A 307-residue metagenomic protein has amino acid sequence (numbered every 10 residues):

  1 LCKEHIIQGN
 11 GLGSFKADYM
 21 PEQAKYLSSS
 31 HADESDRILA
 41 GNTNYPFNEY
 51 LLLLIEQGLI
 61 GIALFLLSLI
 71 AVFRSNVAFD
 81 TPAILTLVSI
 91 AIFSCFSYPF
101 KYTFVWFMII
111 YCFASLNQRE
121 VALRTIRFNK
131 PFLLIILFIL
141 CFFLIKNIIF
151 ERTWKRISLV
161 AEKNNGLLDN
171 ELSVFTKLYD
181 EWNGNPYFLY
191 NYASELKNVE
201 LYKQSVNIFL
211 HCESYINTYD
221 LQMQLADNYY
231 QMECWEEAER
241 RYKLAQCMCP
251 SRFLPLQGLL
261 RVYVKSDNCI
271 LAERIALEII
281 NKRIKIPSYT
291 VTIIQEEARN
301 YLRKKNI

Functional and structural regions predicted by a protein language model:
L12-I55: Interfacial juxtamembrane loops and adjacent helix segments that form the catalytic/substrate-binding surfaces
F65-S68, A78-R127: Transmembrane alpha-helices of multi-pass inner-membrane enzymes
I135-G166, Y187: Hydrophobic alpha-helical transmembrane segments in integral membrane proteins
D180-G184, I216-N217, P250, I284: Short coil turns that delineate tetratricopeptide repeat
F188, L221-Q222, P255, Y289: TPR alpha-solenoid repeat register
